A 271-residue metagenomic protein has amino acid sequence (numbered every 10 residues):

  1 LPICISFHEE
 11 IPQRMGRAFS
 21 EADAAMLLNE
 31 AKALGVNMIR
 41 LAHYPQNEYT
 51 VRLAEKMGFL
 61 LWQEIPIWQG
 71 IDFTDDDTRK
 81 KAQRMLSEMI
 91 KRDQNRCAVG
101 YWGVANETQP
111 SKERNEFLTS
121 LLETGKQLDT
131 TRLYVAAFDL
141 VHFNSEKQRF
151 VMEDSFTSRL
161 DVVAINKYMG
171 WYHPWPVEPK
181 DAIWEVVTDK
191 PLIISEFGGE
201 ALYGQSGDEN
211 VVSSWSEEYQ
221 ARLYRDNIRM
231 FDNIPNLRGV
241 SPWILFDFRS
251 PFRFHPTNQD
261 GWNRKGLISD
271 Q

Functional and structural regions predicted by a protein language model:
H8-A22, F73-D76: Active-site mouth loops of central-metabolism enzymes
A22-L34, M38-D270: Substrate-binding/catalytic cleft of secreted carbohydrate-active enzymes, primarily glycoside hydrolases
